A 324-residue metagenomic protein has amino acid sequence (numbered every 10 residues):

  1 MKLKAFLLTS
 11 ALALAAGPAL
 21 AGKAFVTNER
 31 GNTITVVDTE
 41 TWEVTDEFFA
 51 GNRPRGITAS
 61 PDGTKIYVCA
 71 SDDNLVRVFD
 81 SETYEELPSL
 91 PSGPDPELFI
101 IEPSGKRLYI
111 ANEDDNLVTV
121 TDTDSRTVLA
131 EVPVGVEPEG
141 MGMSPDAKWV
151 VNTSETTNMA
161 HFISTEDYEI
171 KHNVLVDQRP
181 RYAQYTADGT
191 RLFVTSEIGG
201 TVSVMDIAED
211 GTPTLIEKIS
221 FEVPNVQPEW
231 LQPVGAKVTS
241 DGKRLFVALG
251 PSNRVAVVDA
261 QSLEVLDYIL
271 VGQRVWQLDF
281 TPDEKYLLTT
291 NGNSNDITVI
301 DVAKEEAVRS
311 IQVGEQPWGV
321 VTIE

Functional and structural regions predicted by a protein language model:
L3, A11-L14, P18-E324: Predominantly soluble domains enriched in secretory-pathway, periplasmic, or organellar proteins
L8: Nucleotide/phosphate-binding catalytic cleft detector across ATP-hydrolyzing and phosphate-transferring enzymes
